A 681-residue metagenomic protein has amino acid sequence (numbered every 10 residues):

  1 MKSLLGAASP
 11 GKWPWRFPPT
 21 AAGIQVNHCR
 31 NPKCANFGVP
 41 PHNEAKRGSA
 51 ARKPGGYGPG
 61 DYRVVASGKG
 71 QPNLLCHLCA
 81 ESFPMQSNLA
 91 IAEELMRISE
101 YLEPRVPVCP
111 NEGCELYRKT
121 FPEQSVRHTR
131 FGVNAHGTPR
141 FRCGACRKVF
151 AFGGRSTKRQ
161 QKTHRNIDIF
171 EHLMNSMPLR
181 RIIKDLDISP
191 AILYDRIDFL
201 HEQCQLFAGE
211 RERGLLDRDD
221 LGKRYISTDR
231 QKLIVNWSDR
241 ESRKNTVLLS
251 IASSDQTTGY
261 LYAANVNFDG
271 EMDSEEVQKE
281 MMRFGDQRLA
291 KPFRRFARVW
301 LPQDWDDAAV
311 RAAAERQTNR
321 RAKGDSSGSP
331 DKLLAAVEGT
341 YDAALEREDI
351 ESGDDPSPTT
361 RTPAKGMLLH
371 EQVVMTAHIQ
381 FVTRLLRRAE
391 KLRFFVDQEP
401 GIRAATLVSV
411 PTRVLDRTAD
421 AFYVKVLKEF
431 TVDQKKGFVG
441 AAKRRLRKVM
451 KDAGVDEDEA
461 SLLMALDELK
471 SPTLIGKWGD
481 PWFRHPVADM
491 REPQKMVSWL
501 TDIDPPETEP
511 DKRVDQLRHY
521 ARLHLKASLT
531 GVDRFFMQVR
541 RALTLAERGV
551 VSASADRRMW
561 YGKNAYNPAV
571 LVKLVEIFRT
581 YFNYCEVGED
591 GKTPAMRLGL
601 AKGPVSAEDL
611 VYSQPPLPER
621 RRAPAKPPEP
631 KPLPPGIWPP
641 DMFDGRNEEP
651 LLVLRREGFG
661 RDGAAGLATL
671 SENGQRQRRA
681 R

Functional and structural regions predicted by a protein language model:
M1-S3, V39, A51, N73-M85 (+2 more regions): Short, positively charged, Gly/Tyr-enriched micro-motifs that form contact patches at catalytic or ligand/partner
R16-H28, R63-Q71, E94-V108, L116 (+1 more regions): Short, flexible, mixed-charge glycine/proline-rich loop motifs that serve as phosphate/nucleic-acid-contacting
D195, L206-L385: RNase H-like nuclease fold core
T383-A405: Acidic/histidine-rich, metal-coordinating catalytic segments
D397-G401, T406-D467, R534: Conserved beta-strand -> loop -> alpha-helix junction used to position metal-binding or nucleic-acid-contacting
F483-P493, P506, L525, L545 (+2 more regions): C-terminal domain-tail junction helix/linker
A527-R558: Short amphipathic alpha-helical "interface-anchor" segments enriched in bulky aromatics
